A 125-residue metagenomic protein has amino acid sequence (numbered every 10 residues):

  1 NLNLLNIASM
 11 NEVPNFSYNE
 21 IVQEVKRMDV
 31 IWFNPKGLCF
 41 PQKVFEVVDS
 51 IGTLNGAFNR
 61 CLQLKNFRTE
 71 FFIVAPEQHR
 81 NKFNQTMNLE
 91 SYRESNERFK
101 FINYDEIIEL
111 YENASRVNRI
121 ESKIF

Functional and structural regions predicted by a protein language model:
N1-C39, I51-T53, N113-S122: Active-site metal-binding core of divalent-cation-utilizing nuclease and nuclease-like domains
N11, Q78-F125: Domain-level recognition of nuclease-like catalytic cores that cleave nucleotide substrates
V22-V25, L38-Q63, K82: Active-site-adjacent loop/helix micro-motif of nuclease/hydrolase catalytic cores
I31, F58, T69: Conserved beta-strand elements flanking the ATP-binding pocket of the protein kinase catalytic core
F33, E46-S50, V74-E77: Short His-Asn-centered micro-motif
K43, R68-A75, F99: Hydrophobic beta-strand segments of well-ordered beta-sheets in folded domains
Q63-T69, S91-E94: Arginine/glycine-rich "motif VI" loop of SF2 helicases in the C-terminal RecA-like domain
